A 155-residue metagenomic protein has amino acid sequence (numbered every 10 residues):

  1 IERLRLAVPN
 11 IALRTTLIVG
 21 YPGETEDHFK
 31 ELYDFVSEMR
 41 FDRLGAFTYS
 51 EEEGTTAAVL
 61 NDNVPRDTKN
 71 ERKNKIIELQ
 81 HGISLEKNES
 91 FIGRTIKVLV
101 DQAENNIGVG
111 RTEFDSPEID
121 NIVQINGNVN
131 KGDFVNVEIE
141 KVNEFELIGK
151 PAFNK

Functional and structural regions predicted by a protein language model:
I1-T55, K75-I83: Conserved C-terminal portion of the radical SAM core fold that forms the substrate/S-adenosylmethionine-binding
T48, V59-K155: Terminal RNA-binding accessory module
